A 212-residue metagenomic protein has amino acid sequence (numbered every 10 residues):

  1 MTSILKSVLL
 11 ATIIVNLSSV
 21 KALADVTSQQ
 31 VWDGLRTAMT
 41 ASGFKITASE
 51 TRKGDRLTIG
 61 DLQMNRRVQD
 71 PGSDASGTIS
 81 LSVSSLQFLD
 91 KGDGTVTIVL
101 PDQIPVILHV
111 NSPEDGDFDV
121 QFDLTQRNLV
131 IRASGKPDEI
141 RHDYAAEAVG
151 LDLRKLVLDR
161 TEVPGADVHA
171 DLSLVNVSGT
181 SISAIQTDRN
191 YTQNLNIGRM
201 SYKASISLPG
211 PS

Functional and structural regions predicted by a protein language model:
M1-L9: Bacterial N-terminal signal peptides that target proteins for export
V8-S18: Bacterial N-terminal signal peptides
S19-A24: Sec/Tat signal peptide C-region and signal peptidase I cleavage site
V26-S212: Glycine-rich, small/hydroxylated-residue low-complexity segments
